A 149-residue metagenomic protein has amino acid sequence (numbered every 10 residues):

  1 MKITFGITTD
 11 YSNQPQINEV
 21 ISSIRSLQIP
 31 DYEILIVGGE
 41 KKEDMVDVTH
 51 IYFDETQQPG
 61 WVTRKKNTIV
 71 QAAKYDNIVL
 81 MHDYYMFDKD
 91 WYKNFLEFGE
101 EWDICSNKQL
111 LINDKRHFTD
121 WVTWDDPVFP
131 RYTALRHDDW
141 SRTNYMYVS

Functional and structural regions predicted by a protein language model:
K2-G6, S23, E33: Cell-envelope/extracellular polymer assembly enzymes that use nucleotide-activated donors
F5-E19, E40, Q57: Active-site beta-to-alpha loop of glycosyltransferases that engages the nucleotide-sugar donor
E19-D31: Short, acidic, metal-binding catalytic loop of nucleotide-sugar glycosyltransferases
D31-K41, T49-E55: Short beta-strand/loop segment that forms part of the nucleotide-sugar
T56-A73: Glycine-rich, basic loop-to-helix element that forms the pyrophosphate-binding segment of sugar-nucleotide handling
A73-D76, E100: Active-site acidic short loop of glycosyltransferases
Y75-M86: Short beta-strand-to-loop acidic/aromatic patch adjacent to the donor-nucleotide binding site
D88-S149: Conserved catalytic core of nucleotide-sugar-dependent glycosyltransferases
